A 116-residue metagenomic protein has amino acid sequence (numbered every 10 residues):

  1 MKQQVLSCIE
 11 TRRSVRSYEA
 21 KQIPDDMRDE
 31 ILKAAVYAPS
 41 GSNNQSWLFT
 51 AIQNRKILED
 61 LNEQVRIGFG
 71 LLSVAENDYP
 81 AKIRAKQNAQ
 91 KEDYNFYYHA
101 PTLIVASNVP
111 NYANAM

Functional and structural regions predicted by a protein language model:
M1-D29: Specificity-determining recognition surfaces
S7, K33, E63-R66: Generic alpha-helical structural context detector
T11, A38, G68-L71: Helix-loop element at the rim of GNAT/NAT acetyltransferase active sites that forms part of the acceptor-substrate
R12-R16, V36, L58: Short, cationic motifs built from Arg/Lys/His that form the positively charged side of catalytic pockets
R28-V36: A structural motif
D29, N43-L48, I52: Basic/polar, acidic-poor N-terminal "presequence/leader" segments that form or can form short amphipathic helices
Y37-N43: Glycine-rich phosphate/pyrophosphate-binding beta-alpha loops
L48-M116: Glycine/small-residue-rich phosphate/adenosyl-binding loop
